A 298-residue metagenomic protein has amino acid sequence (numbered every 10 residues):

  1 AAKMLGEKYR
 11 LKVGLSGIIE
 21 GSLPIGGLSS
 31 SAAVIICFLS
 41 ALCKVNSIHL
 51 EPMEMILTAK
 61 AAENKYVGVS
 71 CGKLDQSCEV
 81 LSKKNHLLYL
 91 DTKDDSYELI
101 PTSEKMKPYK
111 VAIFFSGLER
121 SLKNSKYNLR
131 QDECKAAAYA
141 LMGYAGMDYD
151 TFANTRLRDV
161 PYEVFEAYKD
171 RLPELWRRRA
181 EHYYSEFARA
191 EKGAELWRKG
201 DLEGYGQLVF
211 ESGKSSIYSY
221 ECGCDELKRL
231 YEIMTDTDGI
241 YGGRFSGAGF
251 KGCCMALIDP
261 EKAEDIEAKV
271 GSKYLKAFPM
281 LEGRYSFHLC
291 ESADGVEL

Functional and structural regions predicted by a protein language model:
A2-S103, D236, A263-E264, H288: Gly/Ser-rich oxyanion-binding loop with an adjacent helix/lid that shapes the negatively charged ligand pocket
I25, V45, E195, I217 (+1 more regions): Short, flexible active-site loop motifs that bind/organize anionic cofactors or intermediates
A33-I35, C253-I258: FabD-like malonyl-/acyl-CoA
C71, C134, C253: Functionally engaged cysteine thiol sites
H86-R244, L257-L298: C-terminal nucleotide
F250: Glycine-rich phosphate-binding loop
